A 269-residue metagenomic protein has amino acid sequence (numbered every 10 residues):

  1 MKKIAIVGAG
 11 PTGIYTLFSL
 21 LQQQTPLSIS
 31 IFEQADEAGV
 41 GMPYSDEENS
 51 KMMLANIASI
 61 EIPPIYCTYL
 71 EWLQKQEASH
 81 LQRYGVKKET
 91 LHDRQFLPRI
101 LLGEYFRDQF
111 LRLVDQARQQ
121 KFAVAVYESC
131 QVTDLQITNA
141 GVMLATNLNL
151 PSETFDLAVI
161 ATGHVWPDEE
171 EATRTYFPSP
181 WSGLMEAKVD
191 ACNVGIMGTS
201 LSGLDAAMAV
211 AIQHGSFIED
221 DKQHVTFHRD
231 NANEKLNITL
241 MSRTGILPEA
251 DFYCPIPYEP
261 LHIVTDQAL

Functional and structural regions predicted by a protein language model:
M1-I4: Extreme N-terminal starter segment of soluble prokaryotic enzymes
I6, G10-P11, Y15-A38, A158-L269: Rossmann-like dinucleotide-binding core of oxidoreductases
A9-G13, I65, P98-F110, T199-S202 (+1 more regions): Phosphate/oxyanion-binding active-site loops and adjacent basic polyanion-contact surfaces
F32-E104, E234, M241-L269: Glycine-rich active-site loop/strand segments that organize a redox cofactor
G103-V126: Helical element adjacent to the flavin cofactor pocket in flavoenzyme catalytic cores
Y127-G141: A conserved short coil-to-beta-strand element within the FAD-binding core of flavoproteins
V142-T146: Generic recognition of long tandem-repeat/solenoid scaffolds
N147-L157: Core beta-strand elements of the Rossmann-like FAD/NAD(P) dinucleotide-binding domain in flavoenzyme oxidoreductases
